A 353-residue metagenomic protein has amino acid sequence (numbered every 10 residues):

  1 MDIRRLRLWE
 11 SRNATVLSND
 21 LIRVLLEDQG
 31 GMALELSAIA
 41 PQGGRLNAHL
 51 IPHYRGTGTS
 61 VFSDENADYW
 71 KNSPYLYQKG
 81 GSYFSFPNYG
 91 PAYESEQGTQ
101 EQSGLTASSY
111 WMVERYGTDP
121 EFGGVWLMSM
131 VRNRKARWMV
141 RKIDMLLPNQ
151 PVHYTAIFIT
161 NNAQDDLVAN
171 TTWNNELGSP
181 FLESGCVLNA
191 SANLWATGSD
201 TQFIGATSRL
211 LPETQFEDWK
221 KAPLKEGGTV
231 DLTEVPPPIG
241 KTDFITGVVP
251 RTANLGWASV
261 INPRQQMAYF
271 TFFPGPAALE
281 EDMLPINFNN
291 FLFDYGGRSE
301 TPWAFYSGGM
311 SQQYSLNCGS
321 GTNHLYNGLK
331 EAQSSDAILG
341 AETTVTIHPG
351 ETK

Functional and structural regions predicted by a protein language model:
M1-Y154, N162-K353: Surface-exposed acidic/polar loop and edge beta-strand patches at domain peripheries
